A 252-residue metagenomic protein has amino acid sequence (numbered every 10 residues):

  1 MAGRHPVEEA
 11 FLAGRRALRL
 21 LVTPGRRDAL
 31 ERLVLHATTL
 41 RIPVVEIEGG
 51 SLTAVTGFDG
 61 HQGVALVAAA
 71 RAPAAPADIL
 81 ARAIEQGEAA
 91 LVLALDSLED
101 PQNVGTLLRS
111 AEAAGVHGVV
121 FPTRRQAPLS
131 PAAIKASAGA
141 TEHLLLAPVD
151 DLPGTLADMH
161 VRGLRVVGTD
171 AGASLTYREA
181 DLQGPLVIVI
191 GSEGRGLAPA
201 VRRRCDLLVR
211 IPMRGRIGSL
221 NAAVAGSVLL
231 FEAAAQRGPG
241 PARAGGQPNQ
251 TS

Functional and structural regions predicted by a protein language model:
M1-Q86, G245-S252: N-terminal positively charged helical leader segments and presequences
G3, N103, S219-N221: Active-site helix-initiating loop/hinge in glycosyltransferases
E8, L12-R16, R27, R32 (+3 more regions): RNA substrate-binding interface of SAM-dependent RNA methyltransferases
A13, A113, G118, P128-A140 (+1 more regions): Structured adenosyl-cofactor binding patch, chiefly the S-adenosyl-L-methionine
R26, L52, A70-A72, L98-D100 (+3 more regions): Short glycine-rich anion-binding loops that position phosphate/pyrophosphate groups of nucleotides and phosphorylated
E48, A69, D96, P122-T123 (+5 more regions): Short beta->alpha connector loops at strand-helix junctions that form conserved, small/polar/Pro-enriched
V55-A70, S137-A140, Q183-G191: Short basic, glycine-rich beta-strand/loop surfaces that mediate nucleic-acid
V167-I217, N221-A223: Active-site/ligand-binding-proximal alpha/beta "capping" segment
